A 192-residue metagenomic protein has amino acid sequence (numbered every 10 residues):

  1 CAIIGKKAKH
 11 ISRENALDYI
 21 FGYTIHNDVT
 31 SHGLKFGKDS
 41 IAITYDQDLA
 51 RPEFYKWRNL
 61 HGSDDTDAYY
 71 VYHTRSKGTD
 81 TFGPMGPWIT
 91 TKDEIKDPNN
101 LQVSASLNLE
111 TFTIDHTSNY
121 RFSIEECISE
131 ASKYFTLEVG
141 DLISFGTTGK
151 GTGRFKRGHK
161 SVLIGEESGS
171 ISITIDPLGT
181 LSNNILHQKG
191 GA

Functional and structural regions predicted by a protein language model:
C1-N119, I124-E125, G190-G191: Glycine-enriched loop-and-adjacent helix/strand subsegments that border the catalytic/binding cleft of enzyme cores
A2, G140, I175: Conserved S/T- and glycine-rich ATP-binding loop of Class I adenylate-forming
Y69-Y72, E138, L142: Extended, solvent-exposed segments with strong compositional bias
G83-P87, S118, F145, G149-A192: Charged, cofactor-coupling segments
Q102, D141-F145: Beta-strand segments within the central parallel beta-sheet cores of soluble alpha/beta enzyme folds
T111-E138, G151-T152, R157: Glycine-rich active-site loops that engage anionic ligands at enzyme catalytic sites
F135, D141, S168-G169: Surface-exposed loop/turn positions
